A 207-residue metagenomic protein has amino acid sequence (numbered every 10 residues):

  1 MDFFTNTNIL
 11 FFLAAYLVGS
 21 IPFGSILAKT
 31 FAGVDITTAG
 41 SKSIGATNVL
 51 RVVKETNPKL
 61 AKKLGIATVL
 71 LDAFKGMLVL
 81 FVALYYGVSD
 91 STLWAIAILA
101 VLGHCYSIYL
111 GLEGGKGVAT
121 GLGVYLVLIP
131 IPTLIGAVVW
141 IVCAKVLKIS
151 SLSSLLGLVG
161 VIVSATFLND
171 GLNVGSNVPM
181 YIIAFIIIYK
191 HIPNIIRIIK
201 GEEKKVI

Functional and structural regions predicted by a protein language model:
M1-A14, L78-A95, L126-T133, T166-P179: Helix-coil boundary and interhelical linker segments in multi-pass alpha-helical membrane proteins
D2, N6-A32: N-terminal signal-anchor transmembrane alpha helix
A14-S20, V101-G111, C143-S150: Transmembrane alpha-helix interface/packing and boundary motifs in multi-pass membrane proteins, characterized by
L27-K62, R197-I207: Cytosolic, membrane-interface loops and tails of multi-pass inner-membrane proteins
V34-G45, Y109-L122, I149-G157: Short, non-helical or kinked segments that cap or interrupt transmembrane helices
L50-N57, A83-L84, G103, G115-L147 (+1 more regions): Interfacial segments of multi-pass membrane proteins
R51-V82: Multi-pass membrane catalytic core of lipid/isoprenoid biosynthesis enzymes
L134, S150-L158, G171-I183: Loop-to-transmembrane alpha-helix initiation sites
